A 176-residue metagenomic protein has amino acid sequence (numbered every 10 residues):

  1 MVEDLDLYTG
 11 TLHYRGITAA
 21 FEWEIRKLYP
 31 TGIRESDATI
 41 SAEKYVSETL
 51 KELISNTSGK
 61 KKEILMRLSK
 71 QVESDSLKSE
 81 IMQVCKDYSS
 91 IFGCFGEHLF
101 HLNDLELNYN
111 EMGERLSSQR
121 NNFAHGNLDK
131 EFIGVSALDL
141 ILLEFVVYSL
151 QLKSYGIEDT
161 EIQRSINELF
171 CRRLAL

Functional and structural regions predicted by a protein language model:
M1-L176: Amphipathic, oligomerization/interface secondary-structure segments
